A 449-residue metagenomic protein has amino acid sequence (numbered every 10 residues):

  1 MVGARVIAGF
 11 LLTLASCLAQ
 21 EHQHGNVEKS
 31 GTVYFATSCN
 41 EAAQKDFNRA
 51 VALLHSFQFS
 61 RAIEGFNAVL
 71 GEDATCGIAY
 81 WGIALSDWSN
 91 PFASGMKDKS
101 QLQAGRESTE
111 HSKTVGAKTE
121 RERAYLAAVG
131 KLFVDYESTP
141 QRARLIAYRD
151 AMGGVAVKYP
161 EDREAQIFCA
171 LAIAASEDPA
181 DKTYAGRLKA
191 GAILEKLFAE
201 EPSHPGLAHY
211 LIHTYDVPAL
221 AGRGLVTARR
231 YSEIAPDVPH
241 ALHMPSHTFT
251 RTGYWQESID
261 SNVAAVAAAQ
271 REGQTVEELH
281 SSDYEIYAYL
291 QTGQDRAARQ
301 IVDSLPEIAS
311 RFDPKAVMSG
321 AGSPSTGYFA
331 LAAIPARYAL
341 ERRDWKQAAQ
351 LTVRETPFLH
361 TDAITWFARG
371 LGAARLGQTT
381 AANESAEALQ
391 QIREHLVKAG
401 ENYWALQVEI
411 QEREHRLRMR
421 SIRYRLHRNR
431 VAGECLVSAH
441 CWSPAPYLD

Functional and structural regions predicted by a protein language model:
E21-S138, G154-E161: Acidic, proline/glycine-rich low-complexity intrinsically disordered segments
N40, F59, L102, L145 (+7 more regions): TPR-repeat structural position
E41-R49, T75-P91, A117-E137, E161-P179 (+9 more regions): Amphipathic alpha-helical repeat scaffolds of TPR domains
S56, N90, D135, T139-R142 (+8 more regions): Structural motif corresponding to the intra-repeat A-B loop/turn of tetratricopeptide repeats
F57-R61, D135-L242: A conserved hydrophobic secondary-structure block that centers on an alpha-helix together with its immediately flanking
F66, T109, M152, L194 (+6 more regions): Hydrophobic/aromatic packing residues within the alpha-helices of TPR/SEL1-like helical repeat arrays
V69-E72, A156-K158, F198-E200, R229-D237 (+6 more regions): Solenoid-like repeat scaffolds
